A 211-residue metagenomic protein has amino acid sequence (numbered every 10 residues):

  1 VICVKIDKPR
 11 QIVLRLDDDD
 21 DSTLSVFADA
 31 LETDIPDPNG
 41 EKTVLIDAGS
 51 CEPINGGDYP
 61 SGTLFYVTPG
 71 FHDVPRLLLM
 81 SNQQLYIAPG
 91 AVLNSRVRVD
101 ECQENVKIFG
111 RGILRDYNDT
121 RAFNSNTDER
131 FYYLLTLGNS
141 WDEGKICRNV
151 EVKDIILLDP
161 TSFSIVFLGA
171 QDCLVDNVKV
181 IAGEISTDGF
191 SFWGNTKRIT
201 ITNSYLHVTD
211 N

Functional and structural regions predicted by a protein language model:
V1-N211: Extracellular/periplasmic carbohydrate-active domains that bind, remodel, or depolymerize complex polysaccharides
